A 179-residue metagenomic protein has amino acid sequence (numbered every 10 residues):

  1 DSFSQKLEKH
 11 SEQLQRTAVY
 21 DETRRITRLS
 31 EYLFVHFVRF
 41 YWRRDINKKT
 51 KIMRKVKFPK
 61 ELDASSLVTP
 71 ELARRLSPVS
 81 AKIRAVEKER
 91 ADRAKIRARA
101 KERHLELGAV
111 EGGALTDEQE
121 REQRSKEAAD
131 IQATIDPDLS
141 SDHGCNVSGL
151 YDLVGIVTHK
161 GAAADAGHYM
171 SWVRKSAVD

Functional and structural regions predicted by a protein language model:
D1-D179: UBL (ubiquitin/ubiquitin-like) substrate-recognition surfaces within cysteine isopeptidase catalytic folds
